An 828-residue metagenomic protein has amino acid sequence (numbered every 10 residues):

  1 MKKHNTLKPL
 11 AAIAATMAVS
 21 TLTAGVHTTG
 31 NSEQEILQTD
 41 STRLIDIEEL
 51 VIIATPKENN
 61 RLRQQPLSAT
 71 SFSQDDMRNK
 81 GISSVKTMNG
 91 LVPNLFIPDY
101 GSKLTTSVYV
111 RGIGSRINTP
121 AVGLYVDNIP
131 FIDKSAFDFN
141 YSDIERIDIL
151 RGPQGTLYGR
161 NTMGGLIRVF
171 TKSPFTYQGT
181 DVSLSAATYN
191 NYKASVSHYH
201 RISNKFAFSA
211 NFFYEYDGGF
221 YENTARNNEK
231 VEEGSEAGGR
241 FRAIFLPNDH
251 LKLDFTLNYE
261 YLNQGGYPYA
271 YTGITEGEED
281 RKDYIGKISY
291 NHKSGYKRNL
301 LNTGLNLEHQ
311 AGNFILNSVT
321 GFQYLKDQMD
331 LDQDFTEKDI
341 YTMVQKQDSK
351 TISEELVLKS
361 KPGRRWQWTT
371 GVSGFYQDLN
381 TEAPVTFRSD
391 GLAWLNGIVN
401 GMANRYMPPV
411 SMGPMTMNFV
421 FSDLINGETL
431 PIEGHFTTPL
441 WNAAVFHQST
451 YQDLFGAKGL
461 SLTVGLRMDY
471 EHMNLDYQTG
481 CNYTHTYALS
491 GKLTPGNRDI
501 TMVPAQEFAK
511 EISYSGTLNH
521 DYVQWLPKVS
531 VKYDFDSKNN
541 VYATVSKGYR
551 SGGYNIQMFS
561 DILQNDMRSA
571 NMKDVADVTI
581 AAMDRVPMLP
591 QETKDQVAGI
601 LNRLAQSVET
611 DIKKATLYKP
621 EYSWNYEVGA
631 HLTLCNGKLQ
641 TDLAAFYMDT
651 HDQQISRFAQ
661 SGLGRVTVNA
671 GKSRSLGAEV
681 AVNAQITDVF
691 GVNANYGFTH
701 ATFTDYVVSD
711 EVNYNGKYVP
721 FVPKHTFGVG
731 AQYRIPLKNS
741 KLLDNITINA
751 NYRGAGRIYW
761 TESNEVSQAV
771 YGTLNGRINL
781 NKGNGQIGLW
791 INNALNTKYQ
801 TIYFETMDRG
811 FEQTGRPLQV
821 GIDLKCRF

Functional and structural regions predicted by a protein language model:
L44-R78, T105-S107, V122: N-terminal periplasmic "start-of-domain" segments of outer-membrane beta-barrel proteins
L50, L379, L392, Y549 (+4 more regions): C-terminal beta-signal and adjacent terminal beta-strands/loops of Gram-negative outer-membrane beta-barrel proteins
A69, K86-I129: Extracytoplasmic beta-strand/coil segments of soluble accessory domains associated with Gram-negative outer-membrane
T106, P120, D133, S142-E145 (+6 more regions): Outer-membrane beta-barrel translocator/receptor signature
D127-P153: Short acidic/polar hinge/loop motifs at secondary-structure boundaries that mediate gating or recognition
T176-Y177, S185, R201-H292, L325-I340 (+1 more regions): Periplasmic-side early beta-strands and strand-to-turn transitions of outer-membrane beta-barrels
N306-L331, N540-Y542, M567-V668, R674-L676 (+1 more regions): Membrane-embedded beta-barrel scaffold of Gram-negative outer-membrane proteins
K359, T369, S373-F375, F455-G456 (+3 more regions): Gram-negative outer-membrane beta-barrel transporters
